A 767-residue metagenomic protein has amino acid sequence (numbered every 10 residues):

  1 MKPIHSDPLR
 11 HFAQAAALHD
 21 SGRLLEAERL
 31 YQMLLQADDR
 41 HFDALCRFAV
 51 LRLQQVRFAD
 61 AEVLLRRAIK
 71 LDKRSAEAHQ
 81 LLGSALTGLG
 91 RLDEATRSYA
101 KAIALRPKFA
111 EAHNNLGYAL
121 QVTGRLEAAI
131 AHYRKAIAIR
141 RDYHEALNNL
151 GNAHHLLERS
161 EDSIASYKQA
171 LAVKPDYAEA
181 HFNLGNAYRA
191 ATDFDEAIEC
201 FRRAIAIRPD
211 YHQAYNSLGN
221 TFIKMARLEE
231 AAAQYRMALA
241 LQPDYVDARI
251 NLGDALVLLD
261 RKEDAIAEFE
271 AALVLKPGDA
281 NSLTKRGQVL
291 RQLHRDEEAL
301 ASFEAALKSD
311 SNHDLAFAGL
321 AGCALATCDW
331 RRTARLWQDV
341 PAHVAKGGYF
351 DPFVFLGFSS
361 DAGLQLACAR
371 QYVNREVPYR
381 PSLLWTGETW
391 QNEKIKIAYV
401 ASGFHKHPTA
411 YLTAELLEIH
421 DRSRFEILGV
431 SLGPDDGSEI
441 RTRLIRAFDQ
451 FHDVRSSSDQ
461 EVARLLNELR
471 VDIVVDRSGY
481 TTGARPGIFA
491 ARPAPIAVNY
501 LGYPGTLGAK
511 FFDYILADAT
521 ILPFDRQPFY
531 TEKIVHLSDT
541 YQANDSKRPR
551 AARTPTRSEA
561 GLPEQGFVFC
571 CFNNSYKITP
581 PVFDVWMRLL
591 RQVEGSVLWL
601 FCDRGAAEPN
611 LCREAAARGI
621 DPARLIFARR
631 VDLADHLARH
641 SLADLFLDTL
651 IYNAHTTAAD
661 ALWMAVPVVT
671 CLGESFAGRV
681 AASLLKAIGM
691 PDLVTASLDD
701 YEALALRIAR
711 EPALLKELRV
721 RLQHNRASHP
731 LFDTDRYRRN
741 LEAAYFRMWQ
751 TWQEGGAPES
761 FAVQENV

Functional and structural regions predicted by a protein language model:
M1-L562, N574, D584, C612-I620 (+8 more regions): Alpha-helical solenoid repeat scaffolds of the TPR/TPR-like class and their adjacent stem/linker regions that mediate
E393-K396, P563-F569, S596-V597: Charged active-site motifs of nucleotide-sugar-dependent glycosyltransferases
R424-E426, M587-A616: A conserved nucleotide-sugar
C570-P581: Substrate-binding clefts and catalytic carboxylate motifs of secreted carbohydrate-active enzymes
F572-N573, F601, C671: Short beta-strand->loop
L647, A661: Donor-sugar nucleotide-binding helix/loop cap in glycosyltransferases
